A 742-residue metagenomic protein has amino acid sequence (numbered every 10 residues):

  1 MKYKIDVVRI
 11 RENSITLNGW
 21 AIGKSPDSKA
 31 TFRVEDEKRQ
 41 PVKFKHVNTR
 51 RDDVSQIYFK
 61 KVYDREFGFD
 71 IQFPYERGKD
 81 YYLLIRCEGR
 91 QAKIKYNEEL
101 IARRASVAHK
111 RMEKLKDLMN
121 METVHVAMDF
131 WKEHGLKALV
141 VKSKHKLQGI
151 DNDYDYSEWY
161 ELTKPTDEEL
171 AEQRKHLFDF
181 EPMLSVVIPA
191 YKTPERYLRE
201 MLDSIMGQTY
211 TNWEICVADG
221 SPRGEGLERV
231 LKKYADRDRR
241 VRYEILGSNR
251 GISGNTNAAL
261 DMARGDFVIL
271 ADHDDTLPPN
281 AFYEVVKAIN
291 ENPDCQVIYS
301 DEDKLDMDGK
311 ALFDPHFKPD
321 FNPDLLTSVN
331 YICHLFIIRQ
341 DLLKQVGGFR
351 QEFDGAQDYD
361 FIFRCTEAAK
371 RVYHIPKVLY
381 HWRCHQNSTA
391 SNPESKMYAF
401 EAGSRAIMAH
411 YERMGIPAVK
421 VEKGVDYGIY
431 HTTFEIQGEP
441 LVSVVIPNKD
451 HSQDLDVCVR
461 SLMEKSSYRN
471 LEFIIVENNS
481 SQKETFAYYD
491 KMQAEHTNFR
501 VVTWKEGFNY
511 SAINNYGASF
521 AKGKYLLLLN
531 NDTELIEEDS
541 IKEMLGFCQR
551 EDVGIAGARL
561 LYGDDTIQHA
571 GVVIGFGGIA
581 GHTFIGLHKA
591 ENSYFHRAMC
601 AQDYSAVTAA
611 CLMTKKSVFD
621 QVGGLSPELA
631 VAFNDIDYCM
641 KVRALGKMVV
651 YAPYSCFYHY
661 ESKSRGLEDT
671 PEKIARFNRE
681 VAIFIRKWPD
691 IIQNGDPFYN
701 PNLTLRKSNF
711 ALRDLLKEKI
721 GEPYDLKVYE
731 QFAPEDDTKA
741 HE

Functional and structural regions predicted by a protein language model:
M1-F130, K175-L177, S452, D456: Basic, ligand-binding patches in group-transfer machinery, especially extracytoplasmic/periplasmic segments
K132, L136-M206, M408-E464: N-proximal low-complexity "stem/linker" segments adjacent to membrane-targeting elements
M206-I245, M463-K505: Acidic donor-binding segment of Leloir-type glycosyltransferases
L246-A263, W504-A521: Glycine-rich, basic loop-to-helix element that forms the pyrophosphate-binding segment of sugar-nucleotide handling
S253, L312-D341, S511-I513, S519 (+2 more regions): A recurrent flexible, glycine/aromatic-enriched loop bordering the glycosyltransferase active site that acts as
V268, L526: Short aromatic/hydrophobic "clamp" motif used to bind/position activated sugar donors
N280-L312, H385, T533-I579: Conserved donor NDP-sugar-binding/catalytic core segment of glycosyltransferases
L342, E352-V378, I407, S540-M544 (+2 more regions): A short, conserved alpha-helix in the catalytic core of glycosyltransferases
